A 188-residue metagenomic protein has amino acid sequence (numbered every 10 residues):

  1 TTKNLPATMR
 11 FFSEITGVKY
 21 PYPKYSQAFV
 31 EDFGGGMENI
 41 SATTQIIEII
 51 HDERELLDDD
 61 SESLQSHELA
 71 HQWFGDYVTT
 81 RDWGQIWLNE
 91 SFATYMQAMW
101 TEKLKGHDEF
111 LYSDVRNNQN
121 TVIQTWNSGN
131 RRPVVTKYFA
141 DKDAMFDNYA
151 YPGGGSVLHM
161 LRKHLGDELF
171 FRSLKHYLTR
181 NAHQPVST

Functional and structural regions predicted by a protein language model:
T1-T188: Hydrophobic alpha-helical and helix-loop surface patches within well-folded domains that function as non-catalytic
